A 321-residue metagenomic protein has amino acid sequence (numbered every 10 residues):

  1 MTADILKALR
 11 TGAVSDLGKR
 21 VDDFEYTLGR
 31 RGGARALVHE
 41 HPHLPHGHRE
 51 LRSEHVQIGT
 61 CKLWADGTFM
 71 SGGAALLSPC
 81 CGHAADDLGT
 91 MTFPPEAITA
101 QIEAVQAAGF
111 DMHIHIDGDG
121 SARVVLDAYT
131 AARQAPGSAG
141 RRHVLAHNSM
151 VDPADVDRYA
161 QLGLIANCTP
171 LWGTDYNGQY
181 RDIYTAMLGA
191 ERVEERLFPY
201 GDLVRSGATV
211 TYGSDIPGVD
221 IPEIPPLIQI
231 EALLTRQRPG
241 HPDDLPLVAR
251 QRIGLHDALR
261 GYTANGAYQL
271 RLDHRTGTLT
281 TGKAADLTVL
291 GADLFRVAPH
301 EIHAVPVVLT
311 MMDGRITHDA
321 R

Functional and structural regions predicted by a protein language model:
M1-R123, R158-L171, I230: Metal-coordinating catalytic core of metallo-dependent amide/deamination hydrolases
R49-H55, G137, L203-R205, E301: Extracellular/periplasmic catalytic domains that process cell-envelope and extracellular macromolecules
V56-Q57, L272, H303-A304: Short, small/polar residue-rich loop motifs at catalytic or cofactor-binding pockets
T60-K62, H143-S149: Extended hydrophobic secondary-structure segments that form protein cores and membrane-embedded regions
E103-H113, G120-H143, P153, D157 (+2 more regions): His/Asp/Glu-enriched, well-ordered alpha-helical/loop segment that forms or immediately abuts the divalent-metal
H300-L309: Short, compositionally biased
